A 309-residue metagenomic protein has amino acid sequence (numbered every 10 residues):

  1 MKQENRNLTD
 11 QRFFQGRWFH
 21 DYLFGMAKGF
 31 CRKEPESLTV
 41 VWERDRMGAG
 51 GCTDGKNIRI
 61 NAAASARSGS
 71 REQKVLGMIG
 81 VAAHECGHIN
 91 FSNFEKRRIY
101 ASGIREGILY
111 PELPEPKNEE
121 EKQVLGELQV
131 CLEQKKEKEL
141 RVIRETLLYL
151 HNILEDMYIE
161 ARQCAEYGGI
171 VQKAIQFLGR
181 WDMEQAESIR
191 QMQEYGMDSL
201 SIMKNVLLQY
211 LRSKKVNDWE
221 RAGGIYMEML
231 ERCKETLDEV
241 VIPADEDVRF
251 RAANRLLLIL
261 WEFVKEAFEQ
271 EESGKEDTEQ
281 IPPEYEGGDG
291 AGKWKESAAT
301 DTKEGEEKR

Functional and structural regions predicted by a protein language model:
M1-M192, L208-L211: Basic/hydrophobic alpha-helical interface regions
D10, D21, D45, D54 (+12 more regions): Acidic-enriched, low-complexity/disordered segments with a strong bias for Aspartate over Glutamate
L178-I202, E284-D289, K293-W294, K303: Amphipathic alpha-helical surface "interface" segments used for docking/oligomerization or membrane association within
E194-N217: Long, compositionally biased
Q209-R309: Negatively charged
